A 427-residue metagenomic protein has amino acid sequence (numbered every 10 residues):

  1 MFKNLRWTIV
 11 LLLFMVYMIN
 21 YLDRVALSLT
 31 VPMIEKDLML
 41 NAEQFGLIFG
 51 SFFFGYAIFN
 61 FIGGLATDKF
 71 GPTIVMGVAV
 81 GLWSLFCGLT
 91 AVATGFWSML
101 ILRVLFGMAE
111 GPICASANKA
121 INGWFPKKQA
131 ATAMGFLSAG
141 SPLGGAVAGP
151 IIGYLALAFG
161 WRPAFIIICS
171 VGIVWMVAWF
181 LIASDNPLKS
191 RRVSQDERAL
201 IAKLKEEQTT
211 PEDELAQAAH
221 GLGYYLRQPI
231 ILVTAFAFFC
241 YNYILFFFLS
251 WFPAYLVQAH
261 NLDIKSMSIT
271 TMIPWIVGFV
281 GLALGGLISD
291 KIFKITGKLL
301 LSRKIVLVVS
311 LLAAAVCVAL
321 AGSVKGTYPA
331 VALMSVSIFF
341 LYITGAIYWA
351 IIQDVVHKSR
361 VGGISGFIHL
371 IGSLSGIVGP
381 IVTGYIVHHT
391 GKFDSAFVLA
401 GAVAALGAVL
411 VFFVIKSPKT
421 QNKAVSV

Functional and structural regions predicted by a protein language model:
T8-A42, F248-P253: Extracytoplasmic
V25, F53-F61, G111, G145-A146 (+3 more regions): Residue-level signature of mid-helix packing/kink "hotspots" within the transmembrane helices of 12-pass Major
L27-S28, L226-A283, G345, W349: Extracytoplasmic gate region of multi-pass secondary transporters
M39, G71, V92-S98, A109 (+4 more regions): Helix-breaking motifs and short loop linkers at transmembrane-helix boundaries and internal kinks in secondary membrane
I58-W97: Conserved MFS/SLC helix-loop-helix module at the cytosolic interface between two early adjacent transmembrane helices
L102-P142: Cytoplasmic helix-loop-helix junction between adjacent transmembrane helices in 12-TM secondary transporters
L137-S190: Helix-loop-helix hairpin linking two adjacent transmembrane segments in secondary transporters
L300-Y348: C-terminal transmembrane helical hairpin of 12-TM major facilitator-type secondary transporters
